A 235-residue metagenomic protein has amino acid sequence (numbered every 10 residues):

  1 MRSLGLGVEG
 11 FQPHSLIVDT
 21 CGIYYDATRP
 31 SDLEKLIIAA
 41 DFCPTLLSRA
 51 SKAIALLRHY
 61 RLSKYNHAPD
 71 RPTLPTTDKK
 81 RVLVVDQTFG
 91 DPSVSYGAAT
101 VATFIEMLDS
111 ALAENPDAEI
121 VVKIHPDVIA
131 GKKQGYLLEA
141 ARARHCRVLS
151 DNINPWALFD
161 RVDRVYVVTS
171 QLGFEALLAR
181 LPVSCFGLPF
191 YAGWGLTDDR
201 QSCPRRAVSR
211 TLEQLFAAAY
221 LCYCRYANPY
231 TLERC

Functional and structural regions predicted by a protein language model:
M1-C235: Catalytic-core helical/loop segments in enzymes performing group transfer/polymerization on anionic/lipid-linked
